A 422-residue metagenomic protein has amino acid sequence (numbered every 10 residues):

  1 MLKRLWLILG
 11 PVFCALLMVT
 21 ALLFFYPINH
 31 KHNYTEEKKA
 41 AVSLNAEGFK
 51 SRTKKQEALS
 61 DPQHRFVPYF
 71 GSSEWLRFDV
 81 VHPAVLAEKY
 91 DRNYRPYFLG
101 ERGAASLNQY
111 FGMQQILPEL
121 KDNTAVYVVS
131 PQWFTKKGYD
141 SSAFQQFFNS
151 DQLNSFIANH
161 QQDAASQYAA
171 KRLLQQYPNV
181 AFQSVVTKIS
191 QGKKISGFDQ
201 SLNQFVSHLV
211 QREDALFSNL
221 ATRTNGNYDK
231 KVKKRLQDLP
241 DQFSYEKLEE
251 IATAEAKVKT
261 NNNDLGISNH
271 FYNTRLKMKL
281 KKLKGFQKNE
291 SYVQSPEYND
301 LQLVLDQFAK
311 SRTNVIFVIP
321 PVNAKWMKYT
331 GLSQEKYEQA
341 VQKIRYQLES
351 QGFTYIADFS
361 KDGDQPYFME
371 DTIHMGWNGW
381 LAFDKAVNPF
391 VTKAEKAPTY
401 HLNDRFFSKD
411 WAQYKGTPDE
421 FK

Functional and structural regions predicted by a protein language model:
L7-Y26: Hydrophobic membrane-insertion alpha-helices, especially the h-region of bacterial N-terminal signal peptides
H30-P96, F111-M113: Membrane/wall-proximal cationic-aromatic binding patches
Y34-E36, I157-Q302, D404-K422: Secreted/periplasmic serine-hydrolase-like ester/acetyl group-modifying domain
H64-F66, Y94-R95, K121-T124, K310-V315 (+1 more regions): Loop/turn elements at helix/coil->beta-strand transitions in domains of secreted/extracellular proteins
G71-S72, Y127-Q132, Y272-K279, V318-N323 (+1 more regions): Short loop/turn segments at strand-loop or loop-helix junctions that form parts of catalytic or ligand-binding pockets
W75-A165: Membrane-embedded segments
E88, V293-N299, V304-P366: Extended hydrophobic/aromatic segments used for targeting, binding, or gating
L99-E101, Q342-K422: C-terminal regions of proteins
